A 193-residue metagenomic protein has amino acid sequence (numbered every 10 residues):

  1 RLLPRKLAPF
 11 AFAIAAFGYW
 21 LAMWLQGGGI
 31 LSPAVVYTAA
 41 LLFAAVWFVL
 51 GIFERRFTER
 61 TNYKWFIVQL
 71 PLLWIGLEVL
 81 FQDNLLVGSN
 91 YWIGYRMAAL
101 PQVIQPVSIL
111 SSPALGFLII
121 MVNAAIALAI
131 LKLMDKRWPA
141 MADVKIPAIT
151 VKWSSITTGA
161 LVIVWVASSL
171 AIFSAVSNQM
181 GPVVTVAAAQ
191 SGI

Functional and structural regions predicted by a protein language model:
R1-A188: Membrane-embedded alpha-helical bundles of multi-pass enzymes that act on lipidic or dolichyl-linked glycan substrates
S191-I193: Acidic/histidine-rich helix-loop elements that form or flank divalent-metal/phosphate-binding sites at the catalytic
